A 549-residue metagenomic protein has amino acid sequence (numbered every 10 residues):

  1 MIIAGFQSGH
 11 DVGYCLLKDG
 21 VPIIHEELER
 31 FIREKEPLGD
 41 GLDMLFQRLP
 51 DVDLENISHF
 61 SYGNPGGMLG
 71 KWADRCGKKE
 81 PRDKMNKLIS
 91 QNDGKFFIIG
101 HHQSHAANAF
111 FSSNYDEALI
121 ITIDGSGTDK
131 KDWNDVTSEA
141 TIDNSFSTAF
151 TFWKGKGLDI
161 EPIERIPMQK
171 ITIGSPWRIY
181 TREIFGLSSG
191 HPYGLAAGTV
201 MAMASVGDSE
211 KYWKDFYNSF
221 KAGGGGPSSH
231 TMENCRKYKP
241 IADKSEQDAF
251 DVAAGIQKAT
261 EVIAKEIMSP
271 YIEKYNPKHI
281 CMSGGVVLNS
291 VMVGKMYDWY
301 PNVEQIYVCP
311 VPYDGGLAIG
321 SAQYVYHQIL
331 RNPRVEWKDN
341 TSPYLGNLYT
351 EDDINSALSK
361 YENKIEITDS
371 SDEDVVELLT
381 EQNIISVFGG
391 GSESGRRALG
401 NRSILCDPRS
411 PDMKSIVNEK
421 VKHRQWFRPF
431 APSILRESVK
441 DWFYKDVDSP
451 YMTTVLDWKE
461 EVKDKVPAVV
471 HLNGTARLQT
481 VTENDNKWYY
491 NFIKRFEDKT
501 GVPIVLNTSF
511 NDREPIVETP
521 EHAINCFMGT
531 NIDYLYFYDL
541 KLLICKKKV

Functional and structural regions predicted by a protein language model:
M1-A4: Extreme N-terminal starter segment of soluble prokaryotic enzymes
Q7-K35, R82-G94, H101-A107, F111-S219 (+4 more regions): Flexible beta->alpha loop and helix N-cap segments adjacent to enzyme active/binding sites
E29-G39, D251-A254, K258: Active-site pocket-shaping loop/turn-to-helix segments
D43-S58, I267-N276: Phosphate/pyrophosphate-binding loops at sites that engage ATP/ADP/AMP, CoA/4′-phosphopantetheine, polyphosphate
D51-I89, A107-N108: Short beta-strand-loop/turn "lid" adjacent to the catalytic site in phosphate-handling enzymes
L54-G67, N276-G285, S386: Short glycine-rich phosphate-binding loop at a beta-alpha junction
A202-K258: Active-site cores of enzymes that catalyze phosphoryl transfer or operate on phosphate-rich substrates
A254-K278: Phosphate/ATP-binding catalytic cores across multiple sugar-kinase/actin-like superfamilies, primarily ASKHA
